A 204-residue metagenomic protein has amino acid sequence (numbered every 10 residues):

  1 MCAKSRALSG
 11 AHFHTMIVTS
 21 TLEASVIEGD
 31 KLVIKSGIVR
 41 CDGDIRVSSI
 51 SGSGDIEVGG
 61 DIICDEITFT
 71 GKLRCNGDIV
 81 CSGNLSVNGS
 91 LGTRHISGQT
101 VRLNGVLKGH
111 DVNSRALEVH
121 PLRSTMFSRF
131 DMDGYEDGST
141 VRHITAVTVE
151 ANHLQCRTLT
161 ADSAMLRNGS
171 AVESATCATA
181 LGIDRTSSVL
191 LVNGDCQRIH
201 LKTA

Functional and structural regions predicted by a protein language model:
M1-A204: Extended beta-solenoid/beta-helix repeat architectures
